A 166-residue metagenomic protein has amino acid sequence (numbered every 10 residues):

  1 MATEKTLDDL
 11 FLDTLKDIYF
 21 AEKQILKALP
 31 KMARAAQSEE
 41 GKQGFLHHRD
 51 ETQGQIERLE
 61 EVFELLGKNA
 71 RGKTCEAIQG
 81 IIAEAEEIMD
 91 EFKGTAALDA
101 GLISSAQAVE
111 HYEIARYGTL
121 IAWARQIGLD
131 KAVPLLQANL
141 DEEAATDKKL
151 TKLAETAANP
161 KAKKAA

Functional and structural regions predicted by a protein language model:
M1-A166: Amphipathic alpha-helical hairpins
